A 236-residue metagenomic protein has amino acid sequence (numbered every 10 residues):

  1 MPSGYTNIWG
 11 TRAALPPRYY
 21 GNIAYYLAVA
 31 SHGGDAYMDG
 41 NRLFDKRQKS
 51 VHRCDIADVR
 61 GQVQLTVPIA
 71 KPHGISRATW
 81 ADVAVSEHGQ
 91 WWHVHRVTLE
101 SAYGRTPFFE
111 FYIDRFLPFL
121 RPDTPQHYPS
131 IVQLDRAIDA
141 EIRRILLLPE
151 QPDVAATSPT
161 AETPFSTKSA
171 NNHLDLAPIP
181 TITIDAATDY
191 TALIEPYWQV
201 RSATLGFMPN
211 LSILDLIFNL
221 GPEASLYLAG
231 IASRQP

Functional and structural regions predicted by a protein language model:
M1-P236: Residues lining hydrophobic/aromatic ligand-binding pockets adjacent to catalytic sites
